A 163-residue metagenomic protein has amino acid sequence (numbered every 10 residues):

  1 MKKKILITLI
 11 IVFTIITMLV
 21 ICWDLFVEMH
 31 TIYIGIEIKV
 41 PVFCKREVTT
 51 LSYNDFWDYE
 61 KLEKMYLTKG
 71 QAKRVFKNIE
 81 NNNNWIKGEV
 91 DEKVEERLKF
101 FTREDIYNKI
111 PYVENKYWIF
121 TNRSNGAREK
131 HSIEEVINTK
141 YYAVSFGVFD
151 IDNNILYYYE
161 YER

Functional and structural regions predicted by a protein language model:
M1-M18: N-terminal Sec-pathway targeting helices
I5-T8, D24, Y66, R97 (+1 more regions): Acidic/proline-rich low-complexity IDRs
I15-E92: N-terminal export/targeting and maturation segments
D91-R163: Extracytoplasmic electrostatic interaction patches
